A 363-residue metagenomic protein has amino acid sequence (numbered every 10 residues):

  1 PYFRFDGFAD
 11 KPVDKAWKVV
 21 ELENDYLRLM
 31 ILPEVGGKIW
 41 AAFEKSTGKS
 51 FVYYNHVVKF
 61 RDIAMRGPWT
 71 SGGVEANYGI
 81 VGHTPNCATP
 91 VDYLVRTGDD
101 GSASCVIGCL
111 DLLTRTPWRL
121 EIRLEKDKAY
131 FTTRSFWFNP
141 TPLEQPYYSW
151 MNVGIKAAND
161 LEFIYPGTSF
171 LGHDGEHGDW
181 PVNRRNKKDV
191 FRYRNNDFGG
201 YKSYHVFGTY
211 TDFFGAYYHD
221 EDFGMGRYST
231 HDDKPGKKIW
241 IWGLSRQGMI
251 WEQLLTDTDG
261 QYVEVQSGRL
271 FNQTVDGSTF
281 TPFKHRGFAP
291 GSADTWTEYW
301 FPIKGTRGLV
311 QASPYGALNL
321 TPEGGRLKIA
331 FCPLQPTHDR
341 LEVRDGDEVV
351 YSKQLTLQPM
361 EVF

Functional and structural regions predicted by a protein language model:
P1-E23, S71-A129, M249-R286, P290: Extended, loop-rich substrate-binding clefts of extracytoplasmic carbohydrate-active enzymes
V20, L27-M30, E34, K38-A41 (+3 more regions): A contiguous, surface-exposed recognition patch within enzymatic or periplasmic domains that forms
V20-D25, L29-I31, Y93-V95, T133-S135 (+2 more regions): Short Pro-Gly-centered flexible turn/kink motifs
I31, F136-L143, A330-Q335: Asparagine-centered strand-capping/turn motif at beta-strand->loop junctions
L143-S149, L309-V310, D339-V343: Short, hydrophobic/aromatic beta-strand segments
P290-G291, P322-G324, Q358-F363: Solvent-exposed, conformationally flexible loop/turn segments
T306-T337: Surface beta-strand/loop "capping" patches
R326-L355: Beta-strand-rich binding/interaction modules
